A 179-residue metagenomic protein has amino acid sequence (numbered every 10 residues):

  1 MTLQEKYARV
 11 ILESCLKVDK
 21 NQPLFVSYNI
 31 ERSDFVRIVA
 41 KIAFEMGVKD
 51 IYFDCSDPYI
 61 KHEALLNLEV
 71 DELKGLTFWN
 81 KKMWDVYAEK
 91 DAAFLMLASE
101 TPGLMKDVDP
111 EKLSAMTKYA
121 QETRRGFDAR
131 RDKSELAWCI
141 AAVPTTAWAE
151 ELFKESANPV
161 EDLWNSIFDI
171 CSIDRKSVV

Functional and structural regions predicted by a protein language model:
M1-V179: Active-site bordering "gate/hinge" segments that shape substrate access to catalytic or cofactor-binding pockets
